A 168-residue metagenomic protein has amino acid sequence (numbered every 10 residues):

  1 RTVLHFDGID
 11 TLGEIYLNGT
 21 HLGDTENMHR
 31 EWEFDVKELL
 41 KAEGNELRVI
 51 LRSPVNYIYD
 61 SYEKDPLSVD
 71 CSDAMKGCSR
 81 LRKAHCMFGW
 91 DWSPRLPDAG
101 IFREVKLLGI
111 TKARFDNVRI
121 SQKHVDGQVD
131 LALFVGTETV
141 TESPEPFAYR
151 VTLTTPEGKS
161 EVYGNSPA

Functional and structural regions predicted by a protein language model:
R1-R114, E138, R150: Accessory beta-strand-rich segments of carbohydrate-active enzymes
L17, Q128-A168: Beta-strand-rich binding/interaction modules
N27, I120, N165-P167: Residue-level structural signal for beta-strand termini and adjacent loop
L108-E142: Surface beta-strand/loop "capping" patches
